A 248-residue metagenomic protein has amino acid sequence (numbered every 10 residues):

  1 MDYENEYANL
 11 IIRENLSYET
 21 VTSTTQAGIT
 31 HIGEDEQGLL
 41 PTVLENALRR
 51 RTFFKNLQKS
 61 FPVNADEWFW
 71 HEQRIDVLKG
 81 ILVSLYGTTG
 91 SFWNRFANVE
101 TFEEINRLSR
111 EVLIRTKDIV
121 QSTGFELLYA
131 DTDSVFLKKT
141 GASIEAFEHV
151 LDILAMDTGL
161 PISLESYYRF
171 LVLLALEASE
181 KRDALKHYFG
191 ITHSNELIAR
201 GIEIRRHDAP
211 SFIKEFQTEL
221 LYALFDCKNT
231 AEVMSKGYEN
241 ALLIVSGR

Functional and structural regions predicted by a protein language model:
M1-R248: Conserved acidic
